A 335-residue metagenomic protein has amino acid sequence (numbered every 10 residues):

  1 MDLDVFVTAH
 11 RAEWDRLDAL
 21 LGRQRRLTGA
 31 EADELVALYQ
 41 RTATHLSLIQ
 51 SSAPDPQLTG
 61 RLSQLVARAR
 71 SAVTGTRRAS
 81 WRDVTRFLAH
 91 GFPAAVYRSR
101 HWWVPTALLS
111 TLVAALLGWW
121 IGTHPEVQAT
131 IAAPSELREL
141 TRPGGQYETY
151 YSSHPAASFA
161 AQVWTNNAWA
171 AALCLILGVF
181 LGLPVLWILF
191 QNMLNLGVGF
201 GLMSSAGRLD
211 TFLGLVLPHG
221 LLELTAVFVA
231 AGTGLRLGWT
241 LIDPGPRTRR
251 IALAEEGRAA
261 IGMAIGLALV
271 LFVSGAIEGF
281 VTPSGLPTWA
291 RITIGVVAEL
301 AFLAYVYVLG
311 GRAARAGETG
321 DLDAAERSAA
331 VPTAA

Functional and structural regions predicted by a protein language model:
M1-T85: Soluble N-terminal domains of membrane-associated systems
S63, W119-G145, F190: Interfacial/capping segments of alpha-helical transmembrane domains
R78, A95-A107: Membrane-interface helix starts
D83-R100, T149-Y150, H154, S158 (+1 more regions): Cytosolic juxtamembrane amphipathic/interface segments immediately preceding and feeding into a transmembrane helix
A89, T130-L173, L196, S204-A206 (+1 more regions): Interfacial loop/helix-cap signal at membrane boundaries in integral membrane proteins
L112-L117, V185-R208: Small-polar-interrupted transmembrane alpha-helices in polytopic inner-membrane proteins
G197-T288, I292, V297-E299: Hydrophobic alpha-helical transmembrane segments and adjacent short intramembrane/lumenal linkers of inner/organellar
A316-A335: Short, highly charged, low-complexity non-transmembrane loops/tails of multi-pass membrane proteins
